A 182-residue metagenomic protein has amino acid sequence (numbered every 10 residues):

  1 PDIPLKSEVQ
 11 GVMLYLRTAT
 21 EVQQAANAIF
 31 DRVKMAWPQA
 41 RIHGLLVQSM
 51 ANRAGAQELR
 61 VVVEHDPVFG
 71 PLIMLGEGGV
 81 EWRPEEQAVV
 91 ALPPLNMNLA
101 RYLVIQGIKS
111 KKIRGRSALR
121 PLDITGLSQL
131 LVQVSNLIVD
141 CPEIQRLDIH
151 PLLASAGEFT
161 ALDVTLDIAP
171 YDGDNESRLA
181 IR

Functional and structural regions predicted by a protein language model:
P1-R182: ATP-dependent carboxylate/acyl-activation modules
